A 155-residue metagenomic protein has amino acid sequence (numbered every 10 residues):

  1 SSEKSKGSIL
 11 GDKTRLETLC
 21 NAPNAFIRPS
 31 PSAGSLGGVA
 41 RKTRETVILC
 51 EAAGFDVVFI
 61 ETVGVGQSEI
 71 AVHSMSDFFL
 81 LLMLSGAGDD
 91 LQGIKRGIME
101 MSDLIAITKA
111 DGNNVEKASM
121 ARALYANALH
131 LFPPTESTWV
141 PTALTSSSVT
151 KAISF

Functional and structural regions predicted by a protein language model:
S1-S68, M75-L82, D89-D90: Nucleotide-state-sensitive switch-loop elements of NTP-binding domains
I9, T46, A71, M75 (+4 more regions): Alpha-helical scaffold elements adjacent to nucleotide-binding pockets in ATP/GTP-utilizing enzyme cores
T14-R15, I70, L91-R96, L131-P134: Short beta-strand/turn micro-motifs at beta-sheet edges
A22-A25, M75-F78, E100-D103, T138-T142: Short glycine-/polar-rich loops that comprise or flank the Walker A/P-loop and associated switch/sensor motifs
R28-S30, L81-L84, A106-K109, T145: Conserved beta-strand segments of the P-loop GTPase G domain that flank and frequently precede/overlap
R44, I48-E51, H73, L84 (+3 more regions): Signal for well-folded cores of large energy- and translation-related assemblies
A87-I107: Glycine/serine-rich loop-strand microenvironments at binding/catalytic pocket rims
L104-S154: Canonical P-loop GTPase G-domain recognition
